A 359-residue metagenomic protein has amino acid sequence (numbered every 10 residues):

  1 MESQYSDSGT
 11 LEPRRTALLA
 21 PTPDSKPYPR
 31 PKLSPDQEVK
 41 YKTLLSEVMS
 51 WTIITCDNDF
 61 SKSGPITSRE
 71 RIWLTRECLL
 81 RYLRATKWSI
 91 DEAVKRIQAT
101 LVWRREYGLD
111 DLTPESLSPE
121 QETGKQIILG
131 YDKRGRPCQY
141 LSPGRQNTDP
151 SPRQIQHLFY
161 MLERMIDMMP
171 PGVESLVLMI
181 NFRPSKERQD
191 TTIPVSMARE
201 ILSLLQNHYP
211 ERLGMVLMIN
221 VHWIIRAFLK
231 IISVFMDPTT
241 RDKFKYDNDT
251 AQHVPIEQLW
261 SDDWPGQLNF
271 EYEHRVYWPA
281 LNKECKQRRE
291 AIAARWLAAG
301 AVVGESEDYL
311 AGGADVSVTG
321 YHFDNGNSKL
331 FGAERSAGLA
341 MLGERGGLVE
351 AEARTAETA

Functional and structural regions predicted by a protein language model:
M1-A359: Basic, amphipathic alpha-helical/coil surface patches used to engage anionic, phosphate-bearing ligands and membranes
